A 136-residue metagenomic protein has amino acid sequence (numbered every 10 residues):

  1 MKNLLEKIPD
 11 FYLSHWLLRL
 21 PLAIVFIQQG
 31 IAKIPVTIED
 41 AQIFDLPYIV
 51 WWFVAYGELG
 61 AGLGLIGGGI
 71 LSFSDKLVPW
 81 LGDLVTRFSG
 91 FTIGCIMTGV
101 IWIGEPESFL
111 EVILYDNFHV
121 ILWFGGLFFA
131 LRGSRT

Functional and structural regions predicted by a protein language model:
M1-P35, W52-T136: Extended, low-polarity transmembrane helix blocks
I34-Y48: Membrane-interface interhelical connector segments
